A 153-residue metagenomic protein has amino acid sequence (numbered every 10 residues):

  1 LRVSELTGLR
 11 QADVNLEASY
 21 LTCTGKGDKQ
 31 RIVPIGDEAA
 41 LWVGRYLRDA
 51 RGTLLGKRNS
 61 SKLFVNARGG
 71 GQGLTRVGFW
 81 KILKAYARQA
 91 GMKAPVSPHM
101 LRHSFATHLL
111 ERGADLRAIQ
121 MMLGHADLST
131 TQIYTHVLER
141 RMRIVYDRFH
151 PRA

Functional and structural regions predicted by a protein language model:
L1-L9, I35, I119: Alpha-helix N-cap/helix-start motif at helix boundaries, enriched for small hydrophobics
L1-S4, Y20-L21, T107-H108, H150: Short pre-functional
R10, A18, G25, L47 (+3 more regions): Short, flexible helix/strand-to-coil boundary loops that buttress conserved ligand/catalytic motifs in alpha/beta
Q11, G36, A40, F79 (+2 more regions): ATP/adenylate-binding site constellation spanning eukaryotic-like Ser/Thr protein kinases, ABC-transporter
D13-L16, T75, M92-P95, A114-T135 (+2 more regions): Short, polar N-cap/turn motifs at the start of nucleic acid-interacting alpha helices
G25-R45, S60-I82: C-terminal catalytic core of Y-nucleophile DNA break-rejoin enzymes
V33, G71, W80-M121: Short, basic (Lys/Arg/His-rich) helix/loop patches that form interaction surfaces in the mid-to-C-terminal regions
E38, R45-D49, L138-A153: DNA/chromatin major-groove-contacting recognition/catalytic segments
